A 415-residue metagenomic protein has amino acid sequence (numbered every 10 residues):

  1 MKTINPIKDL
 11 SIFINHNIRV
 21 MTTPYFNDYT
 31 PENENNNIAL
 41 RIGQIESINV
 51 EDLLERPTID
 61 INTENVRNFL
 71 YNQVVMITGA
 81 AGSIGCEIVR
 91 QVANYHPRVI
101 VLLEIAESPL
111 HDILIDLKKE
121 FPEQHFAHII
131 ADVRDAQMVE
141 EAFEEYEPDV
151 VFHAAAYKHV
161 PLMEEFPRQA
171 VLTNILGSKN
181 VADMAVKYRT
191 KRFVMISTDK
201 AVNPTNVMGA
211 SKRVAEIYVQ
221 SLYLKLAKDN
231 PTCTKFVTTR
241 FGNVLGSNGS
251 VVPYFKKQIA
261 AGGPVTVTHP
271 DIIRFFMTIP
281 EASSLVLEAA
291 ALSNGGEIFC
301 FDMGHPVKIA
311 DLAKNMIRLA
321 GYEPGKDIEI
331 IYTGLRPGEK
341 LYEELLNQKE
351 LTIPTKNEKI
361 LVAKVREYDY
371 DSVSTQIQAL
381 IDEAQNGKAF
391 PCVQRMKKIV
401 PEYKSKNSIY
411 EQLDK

Functional and structural regions predicted by a protein language model:
M1, P97-R98, F143, E147-F152 (+2 more regions): Proline-aspartate-enriched helix->loop->beta-strand connector
N5-V74: Flexible, Lys/Arg-rich cytosolic regulatory linkers and terminal tails that connect or flank
I12, H16-V20, H153, Y157-I217 (+1 more regions): Conserved Rossmann-fold NAD(P)-dependent oxidoreductase catalytic core, especially the SDR/UDP-sugar
N65-R67, S221-K415: Strand-loop microenvironment adjacent to phosphate/nucleotide-handling motifs in alpha/beta enzyme folds
V75-A93: N-terminal Rossmann NAD(P)H-binding glycine-rich loop of SDR-like oxidoreductase domains
P97-D112: Conserved glycine-rich Rossmann-like NAD(P)H-binding loop of the short-chain dehydrogenase/reductase
I129-I130, L172, Y332: Conserved residues in the N-terminal Rossmann fold of short-chain dehydrogenase/reductase
I130-V150, G338: Conserved Rossmann-fold cofactor-binding substructure of NAD(P)-dependent oxidoreductases
